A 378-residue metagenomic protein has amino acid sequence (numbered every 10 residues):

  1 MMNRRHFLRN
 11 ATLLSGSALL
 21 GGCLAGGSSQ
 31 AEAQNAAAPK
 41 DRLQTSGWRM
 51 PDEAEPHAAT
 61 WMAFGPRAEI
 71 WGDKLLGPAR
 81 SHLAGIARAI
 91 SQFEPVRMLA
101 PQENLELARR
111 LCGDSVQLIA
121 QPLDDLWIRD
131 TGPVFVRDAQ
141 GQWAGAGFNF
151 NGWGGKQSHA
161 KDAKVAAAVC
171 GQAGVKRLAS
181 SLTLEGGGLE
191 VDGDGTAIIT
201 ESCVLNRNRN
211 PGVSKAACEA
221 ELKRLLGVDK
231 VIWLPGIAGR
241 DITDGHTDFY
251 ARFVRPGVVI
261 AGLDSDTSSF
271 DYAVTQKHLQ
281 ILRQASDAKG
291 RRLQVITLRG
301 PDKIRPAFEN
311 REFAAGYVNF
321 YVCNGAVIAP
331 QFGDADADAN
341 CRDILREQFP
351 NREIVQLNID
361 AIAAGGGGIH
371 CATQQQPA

Functional and structural regions predicted by a protein language model:
H6-S28: N-terminal export signals
A31-A33: Boundary at the C-terminal end of the N-terminal hydrophobic targeting segment
N35-A378: The feature marks the mature, well-folded catalytic cores of soluble enzymes
